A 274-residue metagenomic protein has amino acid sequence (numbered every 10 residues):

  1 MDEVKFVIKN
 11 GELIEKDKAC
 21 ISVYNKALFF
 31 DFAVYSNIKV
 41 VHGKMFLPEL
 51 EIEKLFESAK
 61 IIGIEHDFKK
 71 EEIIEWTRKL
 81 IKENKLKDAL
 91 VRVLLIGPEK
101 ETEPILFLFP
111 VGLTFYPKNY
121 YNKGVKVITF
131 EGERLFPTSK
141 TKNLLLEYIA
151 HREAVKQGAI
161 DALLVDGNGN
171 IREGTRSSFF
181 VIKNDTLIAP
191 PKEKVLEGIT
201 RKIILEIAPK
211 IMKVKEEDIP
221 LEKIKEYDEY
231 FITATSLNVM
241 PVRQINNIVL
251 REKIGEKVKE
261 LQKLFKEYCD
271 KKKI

Functional and structural regions predicted by a protein language model:
M1-K79, E101-I274: Helix-start/capping segments and mature chain N-termini
E71-G97: Short, acidic/charged, Gly/Pro-enriched secondary-structure junctions
